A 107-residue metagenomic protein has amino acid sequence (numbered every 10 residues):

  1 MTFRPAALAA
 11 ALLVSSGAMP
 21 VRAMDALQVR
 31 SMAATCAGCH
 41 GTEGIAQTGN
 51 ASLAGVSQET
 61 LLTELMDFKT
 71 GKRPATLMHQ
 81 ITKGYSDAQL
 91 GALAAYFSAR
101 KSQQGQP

Functional and structural regions predicted by a protein language model:
M1-L8: Bacterial N-terminal signal peptides that target proteins for export
V14-A33, A46-A51, L62, D67 (+1 more regions): Electrostatic cytochrome c docking/interface patches
V29, E43-R73, H79-Y85: Gly/Gly-Pro-rich "capping" loops immediately C-terminal to redox-active cysteine motifs in periplasmic/lumenal
M32-T35, P74: N-terminal (or domain-start) structured segment
A34-T42, L93: The canonical Cys-X-X-Cys-His
G38, T70, A99-S102: Residue-level marker of structural boundaries
K83-P107: C-terminal capping alpha-helices of c-type cytochrome domains
